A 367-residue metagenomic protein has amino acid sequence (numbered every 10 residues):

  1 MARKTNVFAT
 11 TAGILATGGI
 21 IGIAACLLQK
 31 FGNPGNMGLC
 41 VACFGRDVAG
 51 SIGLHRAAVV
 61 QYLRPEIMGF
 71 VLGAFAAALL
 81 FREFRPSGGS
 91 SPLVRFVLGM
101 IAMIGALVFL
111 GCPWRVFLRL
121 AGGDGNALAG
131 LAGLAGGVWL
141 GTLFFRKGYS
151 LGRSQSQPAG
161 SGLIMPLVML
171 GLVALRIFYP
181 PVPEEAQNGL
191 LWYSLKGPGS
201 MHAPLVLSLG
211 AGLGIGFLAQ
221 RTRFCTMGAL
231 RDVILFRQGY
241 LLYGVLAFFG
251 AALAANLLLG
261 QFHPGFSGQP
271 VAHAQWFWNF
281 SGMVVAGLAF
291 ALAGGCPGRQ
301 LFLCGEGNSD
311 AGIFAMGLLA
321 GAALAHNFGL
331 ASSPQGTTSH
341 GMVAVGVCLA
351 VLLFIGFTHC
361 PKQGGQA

Functional and structural regions predicted by a protein language model:
M1-A367: Membrane-interfacial helix-loop segments of redox and metal-homeostasis proteins, especially TM-loop-TM junctions
